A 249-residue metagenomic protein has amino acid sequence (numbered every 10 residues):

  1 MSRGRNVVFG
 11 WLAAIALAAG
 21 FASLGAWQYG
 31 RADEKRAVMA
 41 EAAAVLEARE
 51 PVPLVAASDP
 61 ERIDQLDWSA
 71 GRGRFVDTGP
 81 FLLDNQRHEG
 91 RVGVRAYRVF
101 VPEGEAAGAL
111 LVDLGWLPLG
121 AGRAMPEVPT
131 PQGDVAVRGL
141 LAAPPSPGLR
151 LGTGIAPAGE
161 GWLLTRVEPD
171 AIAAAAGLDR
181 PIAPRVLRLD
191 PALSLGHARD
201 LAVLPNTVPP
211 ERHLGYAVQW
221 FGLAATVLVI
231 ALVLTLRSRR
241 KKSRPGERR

Functional and structural regions predicted by a protein language model:
M1-S58, R62-R249: Surface-exposed, charge/polar-rich loops and edge strands
